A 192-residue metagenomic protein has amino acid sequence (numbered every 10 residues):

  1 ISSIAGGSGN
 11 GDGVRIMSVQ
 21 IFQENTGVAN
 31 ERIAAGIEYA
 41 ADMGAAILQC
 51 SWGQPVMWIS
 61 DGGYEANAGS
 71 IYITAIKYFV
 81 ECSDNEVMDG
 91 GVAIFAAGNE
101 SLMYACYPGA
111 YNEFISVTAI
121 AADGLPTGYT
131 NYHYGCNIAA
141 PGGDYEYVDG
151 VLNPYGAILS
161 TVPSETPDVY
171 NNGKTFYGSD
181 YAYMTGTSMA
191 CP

Functional and structural regions predicted by a protein language model:
S8-G11, R15-E113, D123-P126, K174-P192: Substrate-binding/access-modulating region of protease and related hydrolase catalytic domains
C106-P192: Extracellular S/T/G-rich loop segment that most often corresponds to the catalytic His/Ser-adjacent loop
